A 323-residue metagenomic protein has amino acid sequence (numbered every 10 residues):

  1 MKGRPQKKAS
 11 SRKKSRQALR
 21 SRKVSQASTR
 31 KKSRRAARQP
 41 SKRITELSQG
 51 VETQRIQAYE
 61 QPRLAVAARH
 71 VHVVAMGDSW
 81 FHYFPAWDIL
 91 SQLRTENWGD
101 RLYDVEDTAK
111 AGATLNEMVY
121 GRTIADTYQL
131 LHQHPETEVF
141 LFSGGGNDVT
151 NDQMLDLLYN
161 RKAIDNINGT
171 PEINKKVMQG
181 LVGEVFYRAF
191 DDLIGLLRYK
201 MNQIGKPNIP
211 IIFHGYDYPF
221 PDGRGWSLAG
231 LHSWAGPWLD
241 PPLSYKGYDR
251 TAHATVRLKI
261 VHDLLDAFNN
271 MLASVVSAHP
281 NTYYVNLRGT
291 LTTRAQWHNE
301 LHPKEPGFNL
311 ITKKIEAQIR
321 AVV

Functional and structural regions predicted by a protein language model:
M1-M76, W80-D107, Q133, E138 (+1 more regions): N-terminal secretory targeting modules
H72-V73, W80-L181: Conserved SGNH/GDSL esterase-like catalytic core that processes O-acyl groups on lipids and polysaccharides
H82-F84, D148-D152, P219-R224, T292-A295: Short catalytic/ligand-binding loop motif for oxyanion handling, primarily in non-cytosolic enzymes, centered on
A86-W87, Y120-Y128, P171-R198, L258-M271: Well-ordered, non-membrane alpha-helical segments in soluble/globular domains
A109-K110, T282-Q296: Acidic carboxylate-rich catalytic motifs and surrounding loops in phosphoryl-/glycosyl-chemistry enzymes
V185-W238: Hydrophobic, aromatic-enriched interface-forming segments
D222-Y283: Substrate-gating cap/lid alpha-helix
A295-V323: Histidine-centered active-site loop/cap adjacent to the catalytic His in serine esterases/O-acetyl transfer systems
